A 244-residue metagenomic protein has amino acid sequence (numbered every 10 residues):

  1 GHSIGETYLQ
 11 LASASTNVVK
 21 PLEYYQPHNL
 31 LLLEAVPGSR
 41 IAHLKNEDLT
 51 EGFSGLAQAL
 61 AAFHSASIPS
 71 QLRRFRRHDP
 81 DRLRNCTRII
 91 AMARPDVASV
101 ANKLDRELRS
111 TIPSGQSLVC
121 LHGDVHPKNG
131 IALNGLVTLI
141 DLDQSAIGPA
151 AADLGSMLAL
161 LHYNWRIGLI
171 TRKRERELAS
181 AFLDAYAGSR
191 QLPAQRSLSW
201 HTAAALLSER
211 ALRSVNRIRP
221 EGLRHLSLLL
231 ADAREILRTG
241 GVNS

Functional and structural regions predicted by a protein language model:
G1, L33, A42-L44, L72-R73 (+6 more regions): Extended hydrophobic-aromatic, low-complexity segments
G1-P27, L44-A62: A conserved alpha-helical element in kinase catalytic cores
H2-I4, H28, P95-S99, V137 (+1 more regions): Regulatory N- and C-terminal appendages and interdomain linkers associated with kinase/kinase-like NTP transferase
E23, E34-A35, P127, I131-A132: Conserved hydrophobic "DFG−1" position in protein kinase catalytic cores
P27-L49, A61-P69, L83-R94, Y163 (+1 more regions): A glycine-centered beta->alpha junction motif in the catalytic cores of kinase/phosphotransferase enzymes
P69-H122, G188: An alpha-helical support segment within catalytic cores of ATP-dependent transferases
L108-A152: Active-site acidic catalytic loop and adjacent metal/ATP-binding pocket of ATP-dependent phosphoryl transfer enzymes
A151-R190, A204-E221: Active-site activation/catalytic loop segments of kinase-like enzymes and analogous catalytic loops in related
